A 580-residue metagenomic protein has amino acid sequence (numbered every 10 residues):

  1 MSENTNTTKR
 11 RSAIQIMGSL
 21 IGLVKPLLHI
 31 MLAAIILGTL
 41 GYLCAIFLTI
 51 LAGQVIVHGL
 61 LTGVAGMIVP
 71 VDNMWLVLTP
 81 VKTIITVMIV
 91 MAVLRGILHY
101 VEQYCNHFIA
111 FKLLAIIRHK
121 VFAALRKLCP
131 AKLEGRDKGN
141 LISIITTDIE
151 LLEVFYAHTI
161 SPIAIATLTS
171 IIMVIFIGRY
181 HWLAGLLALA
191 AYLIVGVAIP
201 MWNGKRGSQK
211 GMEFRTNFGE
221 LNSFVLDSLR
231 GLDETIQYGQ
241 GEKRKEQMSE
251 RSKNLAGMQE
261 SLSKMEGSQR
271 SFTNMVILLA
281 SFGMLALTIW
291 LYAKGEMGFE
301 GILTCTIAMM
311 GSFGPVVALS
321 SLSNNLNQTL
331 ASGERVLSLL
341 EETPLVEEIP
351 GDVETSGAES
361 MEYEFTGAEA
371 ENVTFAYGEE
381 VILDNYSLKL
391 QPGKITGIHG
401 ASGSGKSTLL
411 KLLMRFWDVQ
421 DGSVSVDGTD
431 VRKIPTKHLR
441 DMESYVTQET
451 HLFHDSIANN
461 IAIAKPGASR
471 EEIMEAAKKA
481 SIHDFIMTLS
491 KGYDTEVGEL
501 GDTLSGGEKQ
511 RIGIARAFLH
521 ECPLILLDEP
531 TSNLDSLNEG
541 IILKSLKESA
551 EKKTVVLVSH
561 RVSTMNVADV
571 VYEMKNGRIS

Functional and structural regions predicted by a protein language model:
A13, I36, C44-G53, V57 (+15 more regions): Juxtamembrane helix-loop junctions of ABC transporter transmembrane domains
I21-H29, K127-L133, T147-Y156, I160 (+9 more regions): An intracellular "coupling" helix at the cytosolic face of ABC transporter transmembrane type-1 domains
P26, I30-G41, H158-E213, A286-M297: Transmembrane helices of ABC transporter permease
M31-L98, Y180-L183, F299: Transmembrane helix-loop-helix hairpins at lipid-water interfaces of multipass membrane proteins, especially the type-1
I84-R95, H99, I194, E266-G283 (+1 more regions): Hydrophobic alpha-helical segments in the permease module
Q237-Q240, K264, S312-E342: Cytosolic ends of transmembrane helices, especially the final helix of ABC transmembrane type-1 domains
S356-S580: ABC-type nucleotide-binding domain
